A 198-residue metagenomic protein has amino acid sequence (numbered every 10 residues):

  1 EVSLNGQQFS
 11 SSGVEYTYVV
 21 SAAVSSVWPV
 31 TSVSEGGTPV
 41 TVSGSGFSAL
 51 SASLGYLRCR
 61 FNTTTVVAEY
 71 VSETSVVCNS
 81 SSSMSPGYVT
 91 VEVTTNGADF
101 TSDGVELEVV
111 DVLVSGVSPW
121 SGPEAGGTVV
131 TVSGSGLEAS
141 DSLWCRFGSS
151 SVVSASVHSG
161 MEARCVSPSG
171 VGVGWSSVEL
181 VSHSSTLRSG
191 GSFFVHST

Functional and structural regions predicted by a protein language model:
E1-S3, T90-T94, S177-V181: Extracellular recognition modules
G6-A52, A98-D141, S185-T198: Beta-strand/beta-sandwich contexts
Q7, R60-V66, N96-A98, R146-V153 (+1 more regions): Change "in extracellular beta-sheet-rich domains … of secreted and cell-surface proteins" to "in beta-sheet-rich domains
S11-G13, T63-E73, G104, S150-G160 (+1 more regions): Short, surface-exposed loop motifs enriched in S/T, G, D/E and P with embedded aromatic residues
F47-T64, L137-V152: Short, surface-exposed alpha-helix to beta-strand junction/turn motifs within ectodomains of secreted and cell-envelope
S51, N62, N79, E92 (+2 more regions): N-linked glycosylation sites
S75-S81, E162-P168: Exposed aromatic-hydrophobic patches
S82-G87, P168-G174: Surface-exposed, short loops/turns at beta-strand junctions within beta-sandwich domains
